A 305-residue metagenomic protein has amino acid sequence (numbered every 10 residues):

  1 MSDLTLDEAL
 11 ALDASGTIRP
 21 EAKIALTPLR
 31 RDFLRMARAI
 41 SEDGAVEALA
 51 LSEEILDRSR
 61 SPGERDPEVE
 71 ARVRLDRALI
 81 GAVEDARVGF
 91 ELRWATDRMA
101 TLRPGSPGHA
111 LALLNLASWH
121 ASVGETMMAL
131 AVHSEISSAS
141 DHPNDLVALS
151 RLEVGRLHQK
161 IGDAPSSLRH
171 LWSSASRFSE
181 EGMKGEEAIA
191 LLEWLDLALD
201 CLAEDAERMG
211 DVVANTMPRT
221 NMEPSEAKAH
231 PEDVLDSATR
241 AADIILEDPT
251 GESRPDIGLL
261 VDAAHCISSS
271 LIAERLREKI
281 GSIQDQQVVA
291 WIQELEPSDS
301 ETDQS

Functional and structural regions predicted by a protein language model:
I24, G44, E64-D66, E84 (+9 more regions): Short coil/turn linker motifs that delimit alpha-helical repeat modules in TPR/alpha-solenoid proteins
L26, F33-L34, L75, L114 (+4 more regions): TPR/TPR-like alpha-solenoid signature
T27, E64-V69, G108, L146 (+5 more regions): Structural signature of alpha-solenoid helical repeat junctions
R30, V69-R72, L111, L149-R151 (+3 more regions): Residue register of alpha-helical TPR repeats
A39, R74, G81, H120 (+5 more regions): Residue at a conserved register position within TPR or TPR-like alpha-solenoid repeats
E42, A82-D85, V123, I161 (+2 more regions): Structural motif corresponding to the intra-repeat A-B loop/turn of tetratricopeptide repeats
A48, V88-E91, A129, S167 (+1 more regions): Single-residue signature of alpha-solenoid repeat helices
E53-S61, R93-T101, S134-D141, W172-E180 (+2 more regions): Amphipathic alpha-helical segments of tetratricopeptide repeats
